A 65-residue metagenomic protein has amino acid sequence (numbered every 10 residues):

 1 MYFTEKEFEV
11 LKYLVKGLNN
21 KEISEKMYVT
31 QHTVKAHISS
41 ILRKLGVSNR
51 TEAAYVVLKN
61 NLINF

Functional and structural regions predicted by a protein language model:
M1-Q31: Helix-turn-helix DNA-binding segment
F3, V47, L62: Hydrophobic patch in the ABC ATPase nucleotide-binding domain
F8-K12, L42, A54: Hydrophobic residues on short alpha-helical segments
K12-K16, G46, L58: Short, locally clustered residues in the helix-turn-helix/winged-helix DNA-binding domain
N19, L62-I63: Conserved hydrophobic residue
N19-E52: Recognition helix of helix-turn-helix DNA-binding domains
E25-K26, V57, F65: Short, surface-exposed linear patches
S40, V57-N61: Generic helix-packing signal
